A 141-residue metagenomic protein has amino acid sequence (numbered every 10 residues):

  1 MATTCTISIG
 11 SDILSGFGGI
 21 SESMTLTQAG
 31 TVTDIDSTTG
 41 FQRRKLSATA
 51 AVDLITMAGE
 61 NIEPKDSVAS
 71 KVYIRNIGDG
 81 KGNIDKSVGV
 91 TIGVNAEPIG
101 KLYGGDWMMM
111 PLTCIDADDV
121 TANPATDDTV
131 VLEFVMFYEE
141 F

Functional and structural regions predicted by a protein language model:
M1-G59: N-terminal low-complexity, intrinsically disordered "leader/linker" segments enriched in small/polar and basic residues
A2-F17, P124-F141: C-terminal interaction-tip segments
F41-R43, A69-K71, W107-M109: Intrinsic-disorder/low-complexity, polar/charged segments enriched in Ser/Thr/Lys/Arg/Asp/Glu/Gln
Q42-K45, I99, T121: Beta-strand-rich interaction surfaces with strong enrichment in secreted/lumenal proteins
D53-D66, L112-C114: Extracellular and analogous surface-interaction loops
D66-A69, R75-P98: Short, surface-exposed beta-strand/strand-loop-strand elements in extracellular ectodomains
A96-A117: Intrinsically disordered, low-complexity Pro/Gly/Ser/Thr-rich segments with frequent PxxP/GP/PP motifs and embedded
L112-V130: Noncatalytic modules at the cell exterior or secretory-pathway interfaces, chiefly beta-strand-rich lectin/adhesion
